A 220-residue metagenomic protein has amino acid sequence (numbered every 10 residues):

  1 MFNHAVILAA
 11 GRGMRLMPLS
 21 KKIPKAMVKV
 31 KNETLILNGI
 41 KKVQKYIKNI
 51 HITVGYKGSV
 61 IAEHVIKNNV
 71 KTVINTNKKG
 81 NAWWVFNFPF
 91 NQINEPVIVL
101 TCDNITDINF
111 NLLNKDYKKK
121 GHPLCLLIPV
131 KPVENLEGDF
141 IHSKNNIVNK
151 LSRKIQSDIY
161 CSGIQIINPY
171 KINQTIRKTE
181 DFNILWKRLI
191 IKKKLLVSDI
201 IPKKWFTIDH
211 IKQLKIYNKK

Functional and structural regions predicted by a protein language model:
F2-I7, R15, K29, E33-I105 (+2 more regions): Conserved N-terminal catalytic core of the sugar/cofactor nucleotidyltransferase
S20-K25: Short alpha-helical oligomerization interface
A26, N69-K71, K194-V197: Conserved beta-strand segments of alpha/beta enzyme cores
I47, N94, G121-P123, K194: Short, high-confidence coil segments that cap the C-terminus of an alpha-helix and link into the following beta-strand
T53-G55, V73-T76, L127, L151 (+1 more regions): Conserved beta-strand termini and adjacent loop/short-helix elements that scaffold enzyme active sites in alpha/beta
Y56, C125-I141: Short beta-strand-to-loop element that shapes/binds the nucleotide-sugar donor at the catalytic cleft/hinge
I98, I105, N114-K118, P132-V133 (+1 more regions): Catalytic-core segments of class I nucleotidyltransferases/pyrophosphorylases that form NMP-activated intermediates
L112-I128: A short alpha/beta connector and helix-capping loop motif
